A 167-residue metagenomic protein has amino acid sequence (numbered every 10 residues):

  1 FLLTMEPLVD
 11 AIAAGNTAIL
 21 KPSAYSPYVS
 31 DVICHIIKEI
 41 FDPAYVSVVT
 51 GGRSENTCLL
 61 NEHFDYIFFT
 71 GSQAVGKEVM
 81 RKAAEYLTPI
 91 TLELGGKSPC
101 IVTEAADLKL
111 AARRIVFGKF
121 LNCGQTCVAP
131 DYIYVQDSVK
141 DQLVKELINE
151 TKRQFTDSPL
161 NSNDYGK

Functional and structural regions predicted by a protein language model:
F1-L110: Rossmann-like NAD(P) dinucleotide-binding subdomain of oxidoreductase/dehydrogenase enzymes
F41, A74-K167: ALDH superfamily catalytic-core signature
